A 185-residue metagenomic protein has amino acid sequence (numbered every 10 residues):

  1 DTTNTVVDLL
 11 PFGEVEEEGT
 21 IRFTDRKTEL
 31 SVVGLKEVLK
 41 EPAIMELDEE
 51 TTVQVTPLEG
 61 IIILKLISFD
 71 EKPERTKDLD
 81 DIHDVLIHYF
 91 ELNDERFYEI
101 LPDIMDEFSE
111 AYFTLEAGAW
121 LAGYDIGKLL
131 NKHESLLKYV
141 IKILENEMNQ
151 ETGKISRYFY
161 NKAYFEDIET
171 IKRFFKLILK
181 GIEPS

Functional and structural regions predicted by a protein language model:
D1-S185: Compositionally biased terminal segments of proteins
